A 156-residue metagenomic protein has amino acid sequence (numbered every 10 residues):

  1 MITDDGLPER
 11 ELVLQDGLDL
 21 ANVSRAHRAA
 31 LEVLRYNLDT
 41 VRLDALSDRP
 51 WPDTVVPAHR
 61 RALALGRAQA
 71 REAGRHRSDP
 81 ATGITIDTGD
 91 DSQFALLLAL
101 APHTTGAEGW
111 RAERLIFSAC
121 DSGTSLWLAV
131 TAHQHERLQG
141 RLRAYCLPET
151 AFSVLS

Functional and structural regions predicted by a protein language model:
M1-S156: Structured alpha/beta or helical-core interaction and ligand-binding surfaces enriched in interleaved
